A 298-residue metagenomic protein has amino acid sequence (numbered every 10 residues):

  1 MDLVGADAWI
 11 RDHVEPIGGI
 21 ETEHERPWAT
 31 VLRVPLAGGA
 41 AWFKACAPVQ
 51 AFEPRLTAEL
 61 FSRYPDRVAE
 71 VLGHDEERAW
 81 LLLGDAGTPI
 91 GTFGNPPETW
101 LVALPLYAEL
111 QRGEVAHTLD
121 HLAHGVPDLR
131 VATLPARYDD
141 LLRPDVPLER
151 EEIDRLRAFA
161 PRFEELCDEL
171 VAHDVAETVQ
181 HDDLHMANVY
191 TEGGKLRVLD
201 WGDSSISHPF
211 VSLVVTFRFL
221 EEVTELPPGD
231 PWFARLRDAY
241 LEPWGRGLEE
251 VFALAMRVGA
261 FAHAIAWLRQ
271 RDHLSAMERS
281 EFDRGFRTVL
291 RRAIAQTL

Functional and structural regions predicted by a protein language model:
M1-G18: Juxta-kinase regulatory segment immediately upstream of eukaryotic protein kinase catalytic domains
P16-I20, E149-I153, G245-A253: Short, surface-exposed acidic
E21-L36, W42-F43, V71, E164-L213: Active-site acidic catalytic loop and adjacent metal/ATP-binding pocket of ATP-dependent phosphoryl transfer enzymes
E23-H24, W28-P127: ATP-binding pocket architecture of kinase catalytic cores
Y64, Q111-T118, D145, L220 (+2 more regions): A general structural signal marking secondary-structure boundaries and capping sites
G94-R155, V175-E177, S205-I206, L254 (+1 more regions): A cross-family kinase active-site recognition segment
L196, P209-G245, R257-A276: Active-site activation/catalytic loop segments of kinase-like enzymes and analogous catalytic loops in related
H263-L298: Helical subdomain adjoining the active site within ATP-dependent kinase catalytic cores
